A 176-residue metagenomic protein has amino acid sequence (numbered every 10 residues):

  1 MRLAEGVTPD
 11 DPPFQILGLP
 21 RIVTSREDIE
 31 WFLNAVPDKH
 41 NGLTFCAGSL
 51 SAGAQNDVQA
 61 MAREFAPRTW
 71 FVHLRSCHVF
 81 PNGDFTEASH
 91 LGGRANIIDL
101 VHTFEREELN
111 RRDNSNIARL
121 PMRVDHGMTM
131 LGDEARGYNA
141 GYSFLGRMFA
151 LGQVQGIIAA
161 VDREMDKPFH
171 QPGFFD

Functional and structural regions predicted by a protein language model:
M1-R21: A charged, amphipathic alpha-helical module
F14-D176: Histidine-acidic metal/acid-base catalytic patches
